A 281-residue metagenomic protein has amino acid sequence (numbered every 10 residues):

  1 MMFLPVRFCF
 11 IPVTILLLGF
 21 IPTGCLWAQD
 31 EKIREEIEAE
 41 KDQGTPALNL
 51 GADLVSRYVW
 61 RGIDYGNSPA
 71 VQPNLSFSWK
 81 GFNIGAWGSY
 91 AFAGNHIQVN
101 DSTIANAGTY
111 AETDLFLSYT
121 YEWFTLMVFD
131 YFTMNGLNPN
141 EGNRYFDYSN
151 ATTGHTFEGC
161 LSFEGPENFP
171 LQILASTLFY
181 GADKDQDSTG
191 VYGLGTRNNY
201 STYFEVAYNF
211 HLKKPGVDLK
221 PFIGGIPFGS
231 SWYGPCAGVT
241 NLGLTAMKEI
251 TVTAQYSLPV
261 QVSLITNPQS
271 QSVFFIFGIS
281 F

Functional and structural regions predicted by a protein language model:
M1-A47: Cleavable N-terminal export/targeting peptides
Q29-A93, Q98: Short glycine/proline- and aromatic-enriched beta-strand/turn motifs that initiate or cap beta-hairpins
G44-P46, N67-V71, S78, T109-T113 (+5 more regions): Residues that define the transmembrane beta-barrel architecture of outer-membrane proteins
L50-A52, L75, I84-A86, L117 (+6 more regions): Membrane-embedded beta-strand positions of outer-membrane beta-barrel proteins
D53-V59, S78, S89-A91, T120 (+5 more regions): Outer-membrane beta-barrel pore domains and translocons
G62-G66, G94-I104, G108-T113, L137-Y148 (+3 more regions): Outer-membrane beta-barrel translocator domains and adjoining extracellular loop/strand segments of Gram-negative
P73, L115-L117, G159-L161, F204-Y208 (+3 more regions): Membrane-embedded beta-strands of outer-membrane beta-barrel proteins, especially the hydrophobic/small aromatic
G81, G165-L258, T266-S270, S280-F281: Outer-membrane beta-barrel transmembrane domain signature
